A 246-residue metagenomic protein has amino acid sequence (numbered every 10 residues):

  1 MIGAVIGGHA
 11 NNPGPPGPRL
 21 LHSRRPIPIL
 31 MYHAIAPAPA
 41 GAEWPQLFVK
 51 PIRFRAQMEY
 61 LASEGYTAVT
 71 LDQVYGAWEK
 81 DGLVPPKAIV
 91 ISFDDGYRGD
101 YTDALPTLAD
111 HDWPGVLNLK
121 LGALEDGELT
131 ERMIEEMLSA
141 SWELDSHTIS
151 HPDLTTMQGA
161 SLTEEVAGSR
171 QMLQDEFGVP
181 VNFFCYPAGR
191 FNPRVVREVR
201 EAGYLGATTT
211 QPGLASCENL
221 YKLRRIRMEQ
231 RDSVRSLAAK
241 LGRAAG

Functional and structural regions predicted by a protein language model:
I2-S92, Y97-Y101, S139, P152 (+1 more regions): C-terminal active-site subregion of NodB/CE4 polysaccharide deacetylases
H33, H111, H147, H151: Histidine-centered active-site/metal-ligand motif
Y101-T102, W113-K120, G127: Cell-envelope/glycan interface and biosynthesis
L105-W113, L129-S146, R200: Acidic (Asp/Glu)-rich catalytic clusters
N118, H147, A207-T209: Short beta-strand and adjacent tight-turn residues that come in two discontinuous sequence segments and form the edges
G122-D126, S150-P152: Short, catalytically relevant binding-site loops at active-site mouths
G127-I134, S161-V166: Charged helix-capping and loop-helix junction motifs
